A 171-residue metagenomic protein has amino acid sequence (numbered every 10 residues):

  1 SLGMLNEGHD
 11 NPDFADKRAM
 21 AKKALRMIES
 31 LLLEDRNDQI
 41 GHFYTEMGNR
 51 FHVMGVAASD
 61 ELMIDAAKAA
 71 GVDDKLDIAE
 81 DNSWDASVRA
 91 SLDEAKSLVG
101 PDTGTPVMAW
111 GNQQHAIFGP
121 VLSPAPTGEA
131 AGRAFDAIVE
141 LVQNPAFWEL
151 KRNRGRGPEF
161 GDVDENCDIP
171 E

Functional and structural regions predicted by a protein language model:
S1-A57, A137-L141, E149, G161: Structural alpha/beta surface segment adjacent to cysteine/selenocysteine redox centers across thiol/disulfide enzymes
A57-E171: C-terminal cap of thioredoxin/glutaredoxin-like
